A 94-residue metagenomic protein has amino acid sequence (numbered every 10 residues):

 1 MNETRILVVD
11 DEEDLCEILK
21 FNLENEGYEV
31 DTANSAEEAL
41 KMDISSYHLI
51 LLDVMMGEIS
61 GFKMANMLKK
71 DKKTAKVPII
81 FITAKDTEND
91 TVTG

Functional and structural regions predicted by a protein language model:
N2-E3, S46-H48, K73-P78: His-Asp phosphorelay/catalytic-motif detector in bacterial-type signaling
E13-D31: Two-component/phosphorelay signaling modules centered on CheY-like receiver
C16, G57, A75, T87: The feature encodes the CheY-like receiver
T32-L49: Acidic, metal-coordinating helix/loop segments flanking the phosphotransfer/catalytic sites of two-component signaling
D53, T83: Active-site residues of response regulator receiver
D71, K85-D86: Short, conserved "switch-loop" micro-motifs in signal-transduction and mechanochemical regulators
D86-N89, T93: Conserved phosphotransfer active-site motifs of two-component signaling proteins, especially the receiver
